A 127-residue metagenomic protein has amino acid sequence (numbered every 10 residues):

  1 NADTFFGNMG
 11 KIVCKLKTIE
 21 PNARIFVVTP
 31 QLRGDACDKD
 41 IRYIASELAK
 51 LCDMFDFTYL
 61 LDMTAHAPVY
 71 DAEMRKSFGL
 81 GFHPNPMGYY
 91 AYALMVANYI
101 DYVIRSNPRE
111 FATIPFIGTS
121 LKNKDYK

Functional and structural regions predicted by a protein language model:
N1-F6, Q31-R33: Oxyanion-hole/transition-state-stabilizing segment in secreted/luminal serine hydrolases and related acyltransferases
D3-G10, C14, Y90, L94-A97: Amphipathic, non-transmembrane alpha-helical secondary structure
I12-A45: Active-site segments of SGNH/GDSL-like serine hydrolases that catalyze O-acetyl group transfer/hydrolysis on lipids
L32-K127: Catalytic His-Asp segment of secreted/periplasmic serine-dependent ester chemistry enzymes
